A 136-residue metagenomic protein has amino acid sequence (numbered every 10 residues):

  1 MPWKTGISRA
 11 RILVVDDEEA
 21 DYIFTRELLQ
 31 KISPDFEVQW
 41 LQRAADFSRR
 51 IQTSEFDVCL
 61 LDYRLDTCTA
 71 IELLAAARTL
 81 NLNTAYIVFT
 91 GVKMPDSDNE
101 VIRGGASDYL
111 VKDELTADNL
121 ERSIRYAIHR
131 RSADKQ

Functional and structural regions predicted by a protein language model:
P2-R11, D16-D35, Q39-L41, R49-Q136: N-terminal membrane insertion elements
